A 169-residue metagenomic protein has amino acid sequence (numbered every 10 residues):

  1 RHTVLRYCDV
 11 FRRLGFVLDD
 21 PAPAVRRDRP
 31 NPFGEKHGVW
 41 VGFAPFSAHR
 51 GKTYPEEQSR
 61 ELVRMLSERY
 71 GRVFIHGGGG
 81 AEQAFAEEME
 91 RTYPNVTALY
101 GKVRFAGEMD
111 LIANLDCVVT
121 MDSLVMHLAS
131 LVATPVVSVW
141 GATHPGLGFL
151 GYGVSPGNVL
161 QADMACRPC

Functional and structural regions predicted by a protein language model:
R1-C169: Catalytic machinery of carbohydrate-active enzymes, primarily nucleotide-sugar-dependent glycosyltransferases
